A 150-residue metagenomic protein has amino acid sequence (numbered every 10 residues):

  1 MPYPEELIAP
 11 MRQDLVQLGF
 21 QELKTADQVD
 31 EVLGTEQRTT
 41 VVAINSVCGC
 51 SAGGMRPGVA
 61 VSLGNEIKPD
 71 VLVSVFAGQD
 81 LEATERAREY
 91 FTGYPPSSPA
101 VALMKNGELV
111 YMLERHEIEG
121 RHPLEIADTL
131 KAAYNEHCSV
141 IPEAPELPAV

Functional and structural regions predicted by a protein language model:
M1-Q37, C138-I141, P145-A149: N-terminal leader/targeting and pre-domain segments
L23, I44, I67-R86: Thiol-based oxidoreductase modules, predominantly thioredoxin-like and allied folds used for disulfide exchange
E31-E66: Local sequence-structure signature of Cys/Sec-based thiol-disulfide redox active-site neighborhoods
A52-P57, T84-E85, P123-L124: Conserved strand-to-helix beginnings and helix N-cap segments that scaffold or border functional pockets
G58-A60, R88, Y134: Short, well-ordered amphipathic alpha-helices
T84-S97: Short acidic (Asp/Glu) patches
Y94-P142: Non-catalytic, surface beta->alpha helical segment in thiol-disulfide oxidoreductase systems
